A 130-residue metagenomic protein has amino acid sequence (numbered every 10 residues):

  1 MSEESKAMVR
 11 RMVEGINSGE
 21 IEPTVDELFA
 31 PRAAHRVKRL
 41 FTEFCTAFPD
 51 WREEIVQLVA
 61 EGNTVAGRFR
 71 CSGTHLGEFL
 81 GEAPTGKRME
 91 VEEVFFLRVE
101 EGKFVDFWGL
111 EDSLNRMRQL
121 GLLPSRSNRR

Functional and structural regions predicted by a protein language model:
M1-R130: C-terminal and inter-domain tail/linker signature
